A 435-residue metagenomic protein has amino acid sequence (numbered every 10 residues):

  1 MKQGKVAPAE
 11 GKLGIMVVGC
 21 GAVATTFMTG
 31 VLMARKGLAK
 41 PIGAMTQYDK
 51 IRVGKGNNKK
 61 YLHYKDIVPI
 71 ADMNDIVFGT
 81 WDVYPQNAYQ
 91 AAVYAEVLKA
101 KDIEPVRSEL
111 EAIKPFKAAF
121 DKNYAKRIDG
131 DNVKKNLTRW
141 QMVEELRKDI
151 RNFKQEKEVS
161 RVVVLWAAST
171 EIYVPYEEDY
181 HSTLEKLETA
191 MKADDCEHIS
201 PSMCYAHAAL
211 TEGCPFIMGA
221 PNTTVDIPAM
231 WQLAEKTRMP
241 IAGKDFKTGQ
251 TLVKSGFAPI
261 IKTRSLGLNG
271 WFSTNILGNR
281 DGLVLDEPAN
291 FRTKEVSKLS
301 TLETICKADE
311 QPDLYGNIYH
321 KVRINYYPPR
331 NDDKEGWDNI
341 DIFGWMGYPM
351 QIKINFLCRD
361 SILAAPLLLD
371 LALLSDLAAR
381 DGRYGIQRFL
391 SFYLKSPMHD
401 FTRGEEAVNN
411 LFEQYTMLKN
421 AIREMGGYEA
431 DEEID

Functional and structural regions predicted by a protein language model:
M1-A220, V225-K236, Q250-A258, Q351-D435: Metallocofactor- and cofactor-centric catalytic cores in central/energy metabolism, strongly enriched
A71-M73, K157, I261, D333-E335 (+1 more regions): A generic structural signal for short, non-catalytic loop/turn and secondary-structure boundary residues
G213-C214, M239, S265-L266: Short glycine/serine/threonine/alanine-rich loop segments
N222-T237, I276-P288, T304-D313, N331-G344 (+2 more regions): Short flexible/disordered coil segments
A242-K244, T248-L314: Conserved anion/nucleotide-ligand pocket segment
S297-I305, E310-R388: Glycine-rich, aromatic-lined ligand/substrate-binding cores of catalytic and carbohydrate-binding domains
